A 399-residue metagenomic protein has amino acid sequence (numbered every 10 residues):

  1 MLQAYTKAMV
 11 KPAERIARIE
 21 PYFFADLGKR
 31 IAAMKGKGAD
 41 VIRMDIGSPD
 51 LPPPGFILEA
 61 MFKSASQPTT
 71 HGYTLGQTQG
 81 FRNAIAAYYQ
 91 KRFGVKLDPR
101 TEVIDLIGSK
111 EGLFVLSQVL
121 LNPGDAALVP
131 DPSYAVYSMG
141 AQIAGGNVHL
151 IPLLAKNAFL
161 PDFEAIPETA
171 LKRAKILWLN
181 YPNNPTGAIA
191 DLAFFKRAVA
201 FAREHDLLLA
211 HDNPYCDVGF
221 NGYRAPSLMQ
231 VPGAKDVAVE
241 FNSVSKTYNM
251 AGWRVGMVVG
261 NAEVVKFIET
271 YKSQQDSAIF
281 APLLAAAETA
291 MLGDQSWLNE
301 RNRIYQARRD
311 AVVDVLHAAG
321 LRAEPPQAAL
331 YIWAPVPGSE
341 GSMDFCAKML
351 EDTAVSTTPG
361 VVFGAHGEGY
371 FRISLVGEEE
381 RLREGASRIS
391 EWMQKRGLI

Functional and structural regions predicted by a protein language model:
A4-Y5, S339, K348-T358, F363-I399: PLP-dependent enzyme catalytic core of the Aspartate aminotransferase-like
T6, Q230-V231, K235-R303, D310 (+2 more regions): Conserved core segment of the aminotransferase class I/II
V10-G108, V115, M291-G293, M393-I399: N-terminal small-domain helix-loop-helix segment of the aminotransferase-like
K37, A144, E204-H205, A319 (+2 more regions): Helix C-cap/helix->beta junction micro-motif
V119-A141: Conserved PLP-anchoring active-site segment centered on the Schiff-base-forming lysine
H149, L153-G222: Active-site phosphate-binding strand-loop segment of PLP-dependent enzymes
E288, I304-V313, A323-P335, G367: Conserved glycine-rich beta-strand-loop-beta hairpin in the small C-terminal domain of fold type I
